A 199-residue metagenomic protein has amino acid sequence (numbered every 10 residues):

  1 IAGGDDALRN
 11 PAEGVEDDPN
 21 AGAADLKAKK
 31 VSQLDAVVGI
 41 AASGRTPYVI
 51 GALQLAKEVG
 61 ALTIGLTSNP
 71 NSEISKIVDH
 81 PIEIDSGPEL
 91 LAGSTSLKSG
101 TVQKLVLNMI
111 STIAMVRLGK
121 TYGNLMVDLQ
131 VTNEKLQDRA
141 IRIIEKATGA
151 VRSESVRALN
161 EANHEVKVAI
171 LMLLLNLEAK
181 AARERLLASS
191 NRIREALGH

Functional and structural regions predicted by a protein language model:
I1-V106, A114-L118: Glycine-rich phosphate-binding loops that contact phosphosugars or nucleotide phosphates
M109, A114-H199: Short, amphipathic alpha-helical interaction segments embedded in low-complexity terminal/linker regions of eukaryotic
